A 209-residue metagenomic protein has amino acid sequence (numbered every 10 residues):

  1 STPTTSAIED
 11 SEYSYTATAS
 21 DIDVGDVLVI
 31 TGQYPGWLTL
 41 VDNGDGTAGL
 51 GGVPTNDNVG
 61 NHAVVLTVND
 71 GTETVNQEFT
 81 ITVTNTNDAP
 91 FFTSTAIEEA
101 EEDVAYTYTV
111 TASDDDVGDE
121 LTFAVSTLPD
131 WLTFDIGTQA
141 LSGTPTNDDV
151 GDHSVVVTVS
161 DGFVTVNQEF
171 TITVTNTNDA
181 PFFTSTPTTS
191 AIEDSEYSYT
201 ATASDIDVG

Functional and structural regions predicted by a protein language model:
S1-E9, F91-E102, F182-D194: Short, solvent-exposed loop/edge segments of extracellular or virion-exposed proteins
T2, S14-G51, F79, T95 (+7 more regions): Surface-exposed or secretory-pathway low-complexity segments enriched in glycine-proline and Ser/Thr/acidic residues
G49-V59, A140-V150: Extracellular/luminal low-complexity segments enriched in Ser/Thr/Pro
G60-V64, G151-V155: Exposed beta-strand face motif in extracellular beta-rich ectodomains
E73-T84, F163-T175: C-terminal edge beta-strand
T84-F91, T175-F182: Proline/serine/threonine-rich low-complexity linkers at boundaries of modular beta-sandwich domains
